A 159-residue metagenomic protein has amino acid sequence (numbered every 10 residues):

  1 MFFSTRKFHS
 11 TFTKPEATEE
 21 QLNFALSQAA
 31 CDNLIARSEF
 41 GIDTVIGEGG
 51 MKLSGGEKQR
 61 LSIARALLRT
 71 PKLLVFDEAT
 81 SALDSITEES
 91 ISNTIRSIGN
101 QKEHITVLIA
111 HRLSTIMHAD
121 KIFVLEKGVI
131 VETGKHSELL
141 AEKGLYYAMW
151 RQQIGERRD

Functional and structural regions predicted by a protein language model:
M1-F2, R112: Catalytic "switch" loops of ABC-type ATPases
F2-K14: Short helical segment in ABC ATPase nucleotide-binding domains corresponding to the A-loop/adjacent helical element
H9, N23-A29, D43-K143, A148-M149: ABC-family ATPase nucleotide-binding domain "signature/switch" substructure
D32-S38: Conserved H-loop
R151-D159: ABC ATPase nucleotide-binding domains
